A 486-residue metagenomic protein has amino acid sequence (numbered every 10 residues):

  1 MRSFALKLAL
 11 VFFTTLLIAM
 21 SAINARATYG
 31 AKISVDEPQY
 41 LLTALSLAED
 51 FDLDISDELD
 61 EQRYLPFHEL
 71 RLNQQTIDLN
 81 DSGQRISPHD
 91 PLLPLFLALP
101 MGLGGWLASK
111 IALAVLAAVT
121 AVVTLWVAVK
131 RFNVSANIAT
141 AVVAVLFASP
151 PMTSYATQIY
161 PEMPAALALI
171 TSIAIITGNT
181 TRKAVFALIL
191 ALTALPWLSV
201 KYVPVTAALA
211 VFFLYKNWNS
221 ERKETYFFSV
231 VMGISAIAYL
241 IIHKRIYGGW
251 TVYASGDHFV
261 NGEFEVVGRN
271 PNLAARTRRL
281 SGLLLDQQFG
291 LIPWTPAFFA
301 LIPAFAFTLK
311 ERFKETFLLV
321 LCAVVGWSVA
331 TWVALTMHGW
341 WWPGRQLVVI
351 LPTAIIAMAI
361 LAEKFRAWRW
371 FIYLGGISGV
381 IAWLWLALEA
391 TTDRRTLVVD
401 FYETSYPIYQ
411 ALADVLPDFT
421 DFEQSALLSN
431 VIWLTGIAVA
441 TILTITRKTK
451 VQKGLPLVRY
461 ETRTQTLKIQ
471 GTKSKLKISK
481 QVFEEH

Functional and structural regions predicted by a protein language model:
A44, V142-F147, I175, A184-S199 (+2 more regions): Membrane-interface alpha helices of multi-pass inner-membrane proteins
E49-M101, G256-A274: Interfacial juxtamembrane loops and adjacent helix segments that form the catalytic/substrate-binding surfaces
A108-N133, L167, T171: Transmembrane-helix motifs of polytopic, lipid-linked glycan transferases
A121-V122, L214-N217, L291-F317, A354-L361 (+2 more regions): Hydrophobic, aromatic-rich transmembrane alpha-helices and their immediate juxtamembrane boundary segments
T124-P150, A166-L167, T181-A187: Transmembrane-helix signature of polytopic, membrane-embedded enzymes that assemble or transfer cell-envelope glycans
S154-P164, G290, P343: Short acidic/glycine- and proline-prone juxtamembrane loop motifs at membrane-interface regions of multi-pass membrane
T177-G178, P204-I237, I241, I302-R312 (+1 more regions): Perimembrane helix-loop-helix junctions
E224-A304, F313, L319-A330, S378-V399: Membrane-lumen/periplasm interface segments of specific transmembrane helices in polyprenyl phosphate-linked
